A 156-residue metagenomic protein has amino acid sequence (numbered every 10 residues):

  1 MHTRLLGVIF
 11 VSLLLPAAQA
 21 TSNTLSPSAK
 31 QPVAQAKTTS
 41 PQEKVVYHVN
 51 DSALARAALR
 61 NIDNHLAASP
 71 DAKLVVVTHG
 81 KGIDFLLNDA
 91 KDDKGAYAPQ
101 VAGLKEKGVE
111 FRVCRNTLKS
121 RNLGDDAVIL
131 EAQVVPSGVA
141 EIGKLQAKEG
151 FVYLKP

Functional and structural regions predicted by a protein language model:
M1-G7: Bacterial N-terminal signal peptides that target proteins for export
T3, A17-A18: N-terminal leader/targeting segments
G7-P16: Bacterial N-terminal signal peptides
A20-P156: Secreted/extracellular ectodomain signature
